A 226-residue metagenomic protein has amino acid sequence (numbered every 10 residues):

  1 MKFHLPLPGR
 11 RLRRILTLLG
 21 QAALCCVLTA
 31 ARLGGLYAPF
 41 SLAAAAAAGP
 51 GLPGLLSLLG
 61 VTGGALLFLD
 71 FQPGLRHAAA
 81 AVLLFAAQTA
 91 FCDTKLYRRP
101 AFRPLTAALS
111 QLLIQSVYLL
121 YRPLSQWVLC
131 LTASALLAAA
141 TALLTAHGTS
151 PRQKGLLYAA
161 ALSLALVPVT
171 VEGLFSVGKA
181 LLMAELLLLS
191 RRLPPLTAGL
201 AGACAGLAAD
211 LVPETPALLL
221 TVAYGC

Functional and structural regions predicted by a protein language model:
K2-C226: Membrane-embedded alpha-helical hairpins and interfacial helices in multi-pass inner-membrane proteins
